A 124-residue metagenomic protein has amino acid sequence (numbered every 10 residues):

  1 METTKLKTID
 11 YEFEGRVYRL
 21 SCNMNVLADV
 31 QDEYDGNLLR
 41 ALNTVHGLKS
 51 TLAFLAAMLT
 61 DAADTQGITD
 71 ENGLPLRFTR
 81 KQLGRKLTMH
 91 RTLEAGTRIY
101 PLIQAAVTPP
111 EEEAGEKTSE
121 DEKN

Functional and structural regions predicted by a protein language model:
M1-E12, V17, A28, E33-K49 (+1 more regions): Charged interaction scaffolds used for protein-protein
L20: Active-site-adjacent beta-strand anchor residues
V26-D29, F54: Non-catalytic alpha-helical scaffold/packing segments enriched in small hydrophobic residues
